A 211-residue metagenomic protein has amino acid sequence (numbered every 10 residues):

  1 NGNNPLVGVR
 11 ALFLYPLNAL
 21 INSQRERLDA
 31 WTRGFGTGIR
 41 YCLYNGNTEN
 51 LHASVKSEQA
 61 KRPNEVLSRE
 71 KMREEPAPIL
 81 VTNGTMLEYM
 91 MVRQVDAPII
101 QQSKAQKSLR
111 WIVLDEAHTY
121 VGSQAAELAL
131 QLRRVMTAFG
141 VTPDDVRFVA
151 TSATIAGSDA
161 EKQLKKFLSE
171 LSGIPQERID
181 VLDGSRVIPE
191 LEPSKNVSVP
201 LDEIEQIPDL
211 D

Functional and structural regions predicted by a protein language model:
G2-N4, L20-Q59, V135, K165-Q176: Conserved helix-turn-beta segment of the N-terminal RecA-like "Helicase ATP-binding" lobe in SF1/SF2 helicases
G2-V7, R33-T37, K71-E75, I100-K107 (+2 more regions): Conserved catalytic network of the ASCE P-loop NTPase/AAA+ motor domain
V7-A11, G38-C42, S108-R110, D144-V149 (+1 more regions): Residue-level recognition of the N-termini of beta-strands and the immediately preceding loop/turn
G8-T32, L43-E49, E88-Y89, Q124 (+1 more regions): Conserved Walker A/P-loop ATP-binding site and its immediately adjacent core in helicase/helicase-like ATPase domains
F13-L14, I79-N83, W111-V113, V146-S152: Structural recognition of the conserved hydrophobic beta-strand(s) that form the central parallel beta-sheet of P-loop
F35-M91: Inter-Walker segment of RecA-like/P-loop motor cores
A77, T82-Y89, V95-F139: SF2 helicase catalytic motif II
V149, A153-D211: Conserved interdomain linker/interface between the two RecA-like ATPase lobes of SF2 helicase motors
